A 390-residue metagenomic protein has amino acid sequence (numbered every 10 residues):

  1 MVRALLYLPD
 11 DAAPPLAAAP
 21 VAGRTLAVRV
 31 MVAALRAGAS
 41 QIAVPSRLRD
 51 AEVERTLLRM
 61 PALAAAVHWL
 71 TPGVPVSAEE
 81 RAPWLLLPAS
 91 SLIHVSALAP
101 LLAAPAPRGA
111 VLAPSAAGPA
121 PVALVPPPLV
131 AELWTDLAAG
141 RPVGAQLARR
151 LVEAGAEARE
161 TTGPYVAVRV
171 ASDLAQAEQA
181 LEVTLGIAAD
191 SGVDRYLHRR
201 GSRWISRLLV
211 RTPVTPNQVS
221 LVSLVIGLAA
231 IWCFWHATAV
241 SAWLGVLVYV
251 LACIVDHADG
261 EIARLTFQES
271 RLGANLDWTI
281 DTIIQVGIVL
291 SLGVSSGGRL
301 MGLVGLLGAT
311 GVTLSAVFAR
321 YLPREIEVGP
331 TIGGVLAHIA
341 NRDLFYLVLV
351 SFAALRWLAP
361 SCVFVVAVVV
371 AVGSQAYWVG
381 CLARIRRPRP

Functional and structural regions predicted by a protein language model:
M1-E52: N-terminal glycine-rich phosphate-binding loop and ensuing alpha1 helix
Y7-D11, V44-R49, L87-S91, S115 (+1 more regions): Structural motif
L58-A120: Conserved beta-loop-beta/alpha segment of the NTase-like Rossmann-fold superfamily that binds/positions NTPs
P72-G73, T266-L272, E327-V328: Juxtamembrane helix-boundary/capping and inter-helix hinge elements in multi-pass membrane proteins
G118-I205, W278-P390: A feature for the membrane-embedded catalytic helix bundles of lipid/isoprenoid biosynthetic enzymes
A188-C233, A237: Conserved small-residue-rich
R203-R211, G260, R264, A274 (+1 more regions): Short amphipathic alpha-helical coupling elements at transmembrane boundaries
P216-L272, V363-V369: Membrane-embedded alpha-helical segments that form the functional core of polytopic membrane enzymes, especially those
